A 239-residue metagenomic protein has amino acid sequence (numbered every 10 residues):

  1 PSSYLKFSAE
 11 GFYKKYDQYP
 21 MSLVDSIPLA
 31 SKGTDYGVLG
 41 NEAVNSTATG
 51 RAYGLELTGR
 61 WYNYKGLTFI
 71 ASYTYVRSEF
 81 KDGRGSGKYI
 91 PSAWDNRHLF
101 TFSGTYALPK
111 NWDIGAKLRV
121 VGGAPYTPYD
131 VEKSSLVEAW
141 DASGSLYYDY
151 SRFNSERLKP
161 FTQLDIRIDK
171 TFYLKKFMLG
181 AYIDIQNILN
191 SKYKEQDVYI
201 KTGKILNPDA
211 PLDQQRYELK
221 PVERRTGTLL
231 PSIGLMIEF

Functional and structural regions predicted by a protein language model:
P1, L55-W61, A71, F102-Y106 (+4 more regions): Residues on the lipid-exposed face of transmembrane beta-strands in outer-membrane beta-barrel proteins
P1-G40: Membrane-embedded beta-barrel scaffold of Gram-negative outer-membrane proteins
P1-S3, T49-Y53, N96-F100, P160-L164 (+2 more regions): Residues that define the transmembrane beta-barrel architecture of outer-membrane proteins
Y4-F7, G66-F69, N111-I114, K175-L179: Repeated loop/turn-to-beta-strand initiation elements of outer-membrane beta-barrel proteins
F12-K15, T34-P128: Gram-negative outer-membrane beta-barrel transporters
P20-S26, G33, V76, F80-K88 (+2 more regions): Outer-membrane beta-barrel translocator domains and adjoining extracellular loop/strand segments of Gram-negative
S31-G40, V76-G85, D141-Y150, A210-R216: Flexible, solvent-exposed coil segments and beta strand-coil junctions, predominantly the extracellular/periplasmic
R119-S143, K159-Q163, K170-F239: C-terminal beta-signal and adjacent terminal beta-strands/loops of Gram-negative outer-membrane beta-barrel proteins
